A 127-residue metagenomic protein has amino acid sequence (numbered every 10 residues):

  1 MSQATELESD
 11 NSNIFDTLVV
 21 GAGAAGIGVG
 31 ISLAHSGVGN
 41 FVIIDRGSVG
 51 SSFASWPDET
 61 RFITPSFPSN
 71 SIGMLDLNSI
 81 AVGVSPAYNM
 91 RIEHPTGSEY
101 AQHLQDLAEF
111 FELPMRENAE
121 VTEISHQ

Functional and structural regions predicted by a protein language model:
M1-S12: Basic/polar N-terminal segments that are highly enriched at the extreme N-terminus, encompassing both cleavable
D10-I43: N-terminal Rossmann-like FAD-binding beta1-loop-alpha1 element of flavoenzymes
G30, G50, Q105: Short glycine-/small-residue-rich flexible loop motifs, especially phosphate/cofactor-binding loops
A34, G73, E109: Short polybasic/polar patches that bind polyanions
S48-A101: Glycine-rich active-site loop/strand segments that organize a redox cofactor
V84-Q127: Feature captures the FAD/FMN-dependent oxidoreductase FAD-binding
